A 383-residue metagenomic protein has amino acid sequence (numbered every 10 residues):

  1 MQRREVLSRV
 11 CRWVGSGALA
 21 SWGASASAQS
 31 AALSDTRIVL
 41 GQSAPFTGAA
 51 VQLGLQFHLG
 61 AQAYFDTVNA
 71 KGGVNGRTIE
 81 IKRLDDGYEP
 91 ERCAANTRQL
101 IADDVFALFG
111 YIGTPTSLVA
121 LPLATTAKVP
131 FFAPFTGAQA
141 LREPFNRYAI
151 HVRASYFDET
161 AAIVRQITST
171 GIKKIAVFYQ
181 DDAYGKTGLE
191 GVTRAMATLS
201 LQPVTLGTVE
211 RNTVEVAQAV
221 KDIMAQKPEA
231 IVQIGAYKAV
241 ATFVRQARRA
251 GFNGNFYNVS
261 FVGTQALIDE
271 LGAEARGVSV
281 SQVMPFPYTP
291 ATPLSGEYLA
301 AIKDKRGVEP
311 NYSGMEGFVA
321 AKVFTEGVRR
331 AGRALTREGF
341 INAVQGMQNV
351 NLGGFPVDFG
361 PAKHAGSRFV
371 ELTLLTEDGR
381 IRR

Functional and structural regions predicted by a protein language model:
E5-A28: N-terminal export signals
W22-G41: C-terminal segment of N-terminal export signals and the immediately downstream linker at the start of the mature
R37-V39, Q52-L59, K71-A140, V209-V216 (+2 more regions): Beta-alpha junction/loop-to-helix N-cap segments that form part of ligand/metal-binding clefts
R77, D103-A107, A127-P130, F145-R147 (+5 more regions): Loop/turn elements at helix/coil->beta-strand transitions in domains of secreted/extracellular proteins
A95, A138-A140, R147-G251, F286-E297: Extracellular/periplasmic Venus flytrap/periplasmic-binding protein
L100, D104-I112, F132-P134, A176-F178 (+4 more regions): Periplasmic-binding protein-like
V244-G317, G379-R382: Extracellular/periplasmic periplasmic-binding protein-like sensory domains
D304-G314, T325-I381: Segments of small-molecule ligand-sensing domains
